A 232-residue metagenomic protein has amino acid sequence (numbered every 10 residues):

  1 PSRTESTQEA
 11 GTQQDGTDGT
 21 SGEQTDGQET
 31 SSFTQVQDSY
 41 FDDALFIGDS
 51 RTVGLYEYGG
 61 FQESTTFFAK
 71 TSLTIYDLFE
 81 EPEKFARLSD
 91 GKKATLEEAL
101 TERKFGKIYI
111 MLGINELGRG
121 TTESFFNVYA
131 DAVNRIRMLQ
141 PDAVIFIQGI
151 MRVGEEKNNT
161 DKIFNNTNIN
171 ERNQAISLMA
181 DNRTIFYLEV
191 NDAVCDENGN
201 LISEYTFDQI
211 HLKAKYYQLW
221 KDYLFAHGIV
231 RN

Functional and structural regions predicted by a protein language model:
P1-I47, T52-E57: N-terminal secretory targeting modules
T34, D38-V128: Conserved SGNH/GDSL esterase-like catalytic core that processes O-acyl groups on lipids and polysaccharides
F68-K70, Q148, L188-A193: Conserved beta-strand termini and adjacent loop/short-helix elements that scaffold enzyme active sites in alpha/beta
L100, I136-R137, S177-A180: N-terminal cationic-hydrophobic initiation segments that often serve targeting/anchoring roles
M111, Q148-G149: Alpha/beta-hydrolase-fold catalytic nucleophile elbow
Y129-N134, N173: Generic structural signal for well-ordered alpha-helices, preferentially at hydrophobic/aromatic core positions
Q140-V144: A short helix->loop->beta-strand "cap" motif at the edges of active sites that frequently abuts
V153-N232: Catalytic His-Asp segment of secreted/periplasmic serine-dependent ester chemistry enzymes
